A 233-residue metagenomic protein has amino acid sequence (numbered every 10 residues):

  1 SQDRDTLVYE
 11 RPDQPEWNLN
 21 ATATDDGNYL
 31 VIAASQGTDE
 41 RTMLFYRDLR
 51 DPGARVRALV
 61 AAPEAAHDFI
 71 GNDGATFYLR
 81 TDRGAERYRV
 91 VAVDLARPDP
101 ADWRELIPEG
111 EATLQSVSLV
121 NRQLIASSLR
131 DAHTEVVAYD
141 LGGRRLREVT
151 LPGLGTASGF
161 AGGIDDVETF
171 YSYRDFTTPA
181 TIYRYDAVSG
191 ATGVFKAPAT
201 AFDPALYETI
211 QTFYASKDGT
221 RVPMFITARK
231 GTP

Functional and structural regions predicted by a protein language model:
S1-P223, T227-P233: Peripheral, non-catalytic segments that deliver or gate enzyme domains
